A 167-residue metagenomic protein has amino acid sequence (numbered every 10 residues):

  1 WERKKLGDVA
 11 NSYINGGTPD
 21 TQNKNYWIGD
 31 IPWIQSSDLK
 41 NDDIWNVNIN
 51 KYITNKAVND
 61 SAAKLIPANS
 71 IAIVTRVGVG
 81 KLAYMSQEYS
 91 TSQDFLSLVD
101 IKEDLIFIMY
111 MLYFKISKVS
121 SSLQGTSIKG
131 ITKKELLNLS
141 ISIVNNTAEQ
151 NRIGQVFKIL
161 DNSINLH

Functional and structural regions predicted by a protein language model:
W1-G17, W33: Non-catalytic DNA-recognition/assembly elements of restriction-modification systems
W1-G7, S140-H167: Amphipathic alpha-helical segments
P19-Y26, G125: Short coil/turn segments at secondary-structure boundaries
G29-I31, Q35-S37, W45-Y113, G125: A short beta-sheet element
N41, K118: Catalytic core of tubulin tyrosine ligase-like
D42-W45, I131: Short acidic/His/Gly/Ser-rich catalytic and metal-binding motifs that mark active-site loops of diverse hydrolases
T75-R76, S90-L96, Q124-A148: A short glycine-rich beta-alpha junction/loop motif
K115-S117, N138: Right-handed beta-helix
